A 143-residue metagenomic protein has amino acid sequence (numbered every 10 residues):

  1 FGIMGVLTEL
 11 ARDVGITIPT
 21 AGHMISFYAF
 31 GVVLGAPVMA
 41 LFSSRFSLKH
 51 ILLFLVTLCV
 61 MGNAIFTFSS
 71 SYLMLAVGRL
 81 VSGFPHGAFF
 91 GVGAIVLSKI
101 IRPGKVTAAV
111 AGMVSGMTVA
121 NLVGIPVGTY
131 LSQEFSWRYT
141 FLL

Functional and structural regions predicted by a protein language model:
F1, A29-P37, N121-L122: Residue-level signature of mid-helix packing/kink "hotspots" within the transmembrane helices of 12-pass Major
F1-I18, M39: Extracytoplasmic
G15-G22, A111: Small-residue hotspots at the loop-to-helix junctions and early N-terminal turns of transmembrane alpha-helices
H23-V32, M117: Transmembrane alpha-helical segments of major facilitator superfamily
L34-L73: Conserved MFS/SLC helix-loop-helix module at the cytosolic interface between two early adjacent transmembrane helices
M74, P103-G104, A108, G112-L143: Helix-loop-helix hairpin linking two adjacent transmembrane segments in secondary transporters
G78-G116: Cytoplasmic helix-loop-helix junction between adjacent transmembrane helices in 12-TM secondary transporters
